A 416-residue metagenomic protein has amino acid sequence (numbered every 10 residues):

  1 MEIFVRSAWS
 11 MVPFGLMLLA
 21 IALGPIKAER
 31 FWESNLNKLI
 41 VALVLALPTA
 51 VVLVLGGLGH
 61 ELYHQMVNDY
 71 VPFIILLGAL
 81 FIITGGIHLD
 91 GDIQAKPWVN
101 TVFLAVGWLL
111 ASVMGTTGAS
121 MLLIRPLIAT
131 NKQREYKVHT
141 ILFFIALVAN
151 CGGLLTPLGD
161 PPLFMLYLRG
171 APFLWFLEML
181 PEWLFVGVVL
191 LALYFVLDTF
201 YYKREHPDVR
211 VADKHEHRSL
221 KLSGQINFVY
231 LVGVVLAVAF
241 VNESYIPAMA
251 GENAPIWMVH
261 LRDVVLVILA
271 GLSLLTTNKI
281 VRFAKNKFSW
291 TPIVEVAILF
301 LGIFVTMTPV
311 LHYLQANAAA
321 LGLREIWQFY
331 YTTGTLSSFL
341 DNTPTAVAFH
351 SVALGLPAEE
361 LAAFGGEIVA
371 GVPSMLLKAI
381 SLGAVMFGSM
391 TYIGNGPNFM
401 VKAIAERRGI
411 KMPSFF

Functional and structural regions predicted by a protein language model:
M1-S10, F31-I40, H60-P72, F173-W183 (+5 more regions): Interfacial loop-to-helix junctions that mark the boundaries of transmembrane helices in multi-pass membrane
S10-I21, N35-V51, Y70-L80, A105 (+3 more regions): Hydrophobic mid-bilayer segments of alpha-helices in multi-pass membrane transport proteins, especially secondary
E29, T49-V67, F81-K96, L109-L122 (+3 more regions): Transmembrane alpha-helix boundary signature
F31, L155-T156, M165, L174-L222 (+2 more regions): Juxtamembrane and boundary regions of transmembrane helices in multi-pass small-molecule transporters and channels
A50, A111, L122-E135, T140-L142 (+5 more regions): Membrane-interfacial helix-loop connectors
Q65-L77, W175-L193, N253-I268, T332-S338 (+1 more regions): Alpha-helical transmembrane segments
F176-N278: Core mid-bundle transmembrane helix pairs that form the ion/substrate translocation pathway in diverse multi-pass
L231-P357: Transmembrane helical segments that form the transport core of multi-pass membrane transport proteins
